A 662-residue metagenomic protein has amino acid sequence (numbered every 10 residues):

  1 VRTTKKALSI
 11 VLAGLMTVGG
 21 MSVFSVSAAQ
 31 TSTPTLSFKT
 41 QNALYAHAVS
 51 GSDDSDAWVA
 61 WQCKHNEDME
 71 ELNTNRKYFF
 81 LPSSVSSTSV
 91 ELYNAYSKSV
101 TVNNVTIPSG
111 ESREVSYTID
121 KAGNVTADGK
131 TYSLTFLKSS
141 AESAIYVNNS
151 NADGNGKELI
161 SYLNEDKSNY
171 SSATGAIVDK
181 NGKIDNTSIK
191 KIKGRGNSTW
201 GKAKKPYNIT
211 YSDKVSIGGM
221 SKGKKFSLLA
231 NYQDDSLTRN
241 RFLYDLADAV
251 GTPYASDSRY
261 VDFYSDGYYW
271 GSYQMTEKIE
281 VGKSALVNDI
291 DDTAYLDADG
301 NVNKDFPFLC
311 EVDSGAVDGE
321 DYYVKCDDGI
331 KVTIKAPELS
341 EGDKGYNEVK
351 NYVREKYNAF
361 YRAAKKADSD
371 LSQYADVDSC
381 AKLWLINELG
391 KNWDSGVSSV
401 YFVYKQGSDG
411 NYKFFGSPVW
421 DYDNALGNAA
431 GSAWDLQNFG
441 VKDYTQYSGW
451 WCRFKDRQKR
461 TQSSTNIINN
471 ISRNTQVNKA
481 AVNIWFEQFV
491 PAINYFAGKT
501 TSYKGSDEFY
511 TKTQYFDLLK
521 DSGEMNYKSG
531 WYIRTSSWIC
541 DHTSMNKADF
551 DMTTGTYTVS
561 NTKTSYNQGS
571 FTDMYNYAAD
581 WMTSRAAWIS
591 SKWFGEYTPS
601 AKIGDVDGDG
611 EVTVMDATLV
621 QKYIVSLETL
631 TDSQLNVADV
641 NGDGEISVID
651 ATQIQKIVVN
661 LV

Functional and structural regions predicted by a protein language model:
L12, M16-G20: Hydrophobic core
S22-V26, Y597-V662: Cellulosome-associated attachment modules in secreted, modular CAZymes
S25-S140: Beta-rich interaction/scaffold domains
S27-T35, T135-S143, S591-D605, V662: Low-complexity, Pro/Thr/Ser/Gly/Ala-rich linker/spacer regions in secreted, extracellular modular proteins
V115-I184: N-terminal module-boundary/linker segments of secreted carbohydrate-active enzymes
S171-A230, D343: Conserved oxyanion/phosphate-binding beta-strand-loop segments in alpha/beta enzyme cores
V215-S216, A230, G251-Y254, Y268-I386 (+1 more regions): Internal "kinase-insert"/substrate-recognition segments embedded within catalytic cores of ATP-dependent enzymes
K335-V397, K405-Q406, N411-V419, D423 (+1 more regions): Middle-to-C-terminal accessory/interaction subdomains
